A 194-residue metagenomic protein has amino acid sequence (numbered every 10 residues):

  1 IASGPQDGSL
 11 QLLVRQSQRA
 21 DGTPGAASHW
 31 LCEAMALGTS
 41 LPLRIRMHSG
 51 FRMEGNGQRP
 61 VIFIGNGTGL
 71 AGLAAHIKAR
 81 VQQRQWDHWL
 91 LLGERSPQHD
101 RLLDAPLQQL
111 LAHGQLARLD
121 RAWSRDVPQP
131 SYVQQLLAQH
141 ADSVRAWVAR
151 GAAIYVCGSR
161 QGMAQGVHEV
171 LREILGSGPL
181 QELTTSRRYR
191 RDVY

Functional and structural regions predicted by a protein language model:
I1-F63, A75-A79, S96, L103 (+3 more regions): FAD-binding FR-type
L13, W86-S96, D120-A122: Short internal beta-strands
S17-R19, P42-L43, L102-R150: C-terminal helical cap/extension that packs against the catalytic core of soluble nucleotide-cofactor enzymes
N66, L70-L91: Classical protein tyrosine phosphatase
L92-P97, G176-Y194: Short, flexible loop segments at boundaries between secondary-structure elements
D142-V144, H168, L180-Q181: Intrinsically disordered, low-complexity regulatory regions in eukaryotic proteins
A153-V156: Short glycine-rich phosphate-binding loop at a beta-alpha junction
